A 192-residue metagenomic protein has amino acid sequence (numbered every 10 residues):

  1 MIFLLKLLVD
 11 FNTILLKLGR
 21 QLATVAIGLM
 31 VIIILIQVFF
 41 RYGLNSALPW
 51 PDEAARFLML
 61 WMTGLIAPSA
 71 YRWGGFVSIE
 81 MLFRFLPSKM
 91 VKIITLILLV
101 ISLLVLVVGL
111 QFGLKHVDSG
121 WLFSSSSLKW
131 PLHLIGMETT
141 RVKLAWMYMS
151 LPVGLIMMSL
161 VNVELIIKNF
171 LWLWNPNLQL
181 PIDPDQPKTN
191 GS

Functional and structural regions predicted by a protein language model:
M1-S192: Alpha-helical transmembrane segments and membrane-interface helix-loop junctions in multi-pass membrane proteins
